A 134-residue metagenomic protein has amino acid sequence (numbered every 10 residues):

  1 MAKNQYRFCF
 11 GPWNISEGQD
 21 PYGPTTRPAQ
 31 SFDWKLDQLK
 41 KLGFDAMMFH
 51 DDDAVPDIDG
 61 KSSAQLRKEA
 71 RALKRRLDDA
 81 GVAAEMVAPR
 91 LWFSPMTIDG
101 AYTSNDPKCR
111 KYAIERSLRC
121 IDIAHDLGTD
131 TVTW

Functional and structural regions predicted by a protein language model:
M1-T131: N-terminal pre-domain/capping segments
W134: Short, conserved phosphate-binding/catalytic loop or strand-edge motifs used in phosphoryl-/nucleotidyl-transfer
